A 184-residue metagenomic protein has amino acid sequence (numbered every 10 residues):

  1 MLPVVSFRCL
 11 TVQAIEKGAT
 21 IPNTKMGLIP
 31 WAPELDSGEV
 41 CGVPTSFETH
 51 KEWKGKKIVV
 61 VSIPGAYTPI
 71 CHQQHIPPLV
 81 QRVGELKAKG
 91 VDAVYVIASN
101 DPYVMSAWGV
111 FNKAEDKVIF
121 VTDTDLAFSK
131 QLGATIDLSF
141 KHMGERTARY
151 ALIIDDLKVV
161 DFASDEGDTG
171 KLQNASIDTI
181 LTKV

Functional and structural regions predicted by a protein language model:
L2-V184: Chalcogenol-based redox active-site neighborhoods
